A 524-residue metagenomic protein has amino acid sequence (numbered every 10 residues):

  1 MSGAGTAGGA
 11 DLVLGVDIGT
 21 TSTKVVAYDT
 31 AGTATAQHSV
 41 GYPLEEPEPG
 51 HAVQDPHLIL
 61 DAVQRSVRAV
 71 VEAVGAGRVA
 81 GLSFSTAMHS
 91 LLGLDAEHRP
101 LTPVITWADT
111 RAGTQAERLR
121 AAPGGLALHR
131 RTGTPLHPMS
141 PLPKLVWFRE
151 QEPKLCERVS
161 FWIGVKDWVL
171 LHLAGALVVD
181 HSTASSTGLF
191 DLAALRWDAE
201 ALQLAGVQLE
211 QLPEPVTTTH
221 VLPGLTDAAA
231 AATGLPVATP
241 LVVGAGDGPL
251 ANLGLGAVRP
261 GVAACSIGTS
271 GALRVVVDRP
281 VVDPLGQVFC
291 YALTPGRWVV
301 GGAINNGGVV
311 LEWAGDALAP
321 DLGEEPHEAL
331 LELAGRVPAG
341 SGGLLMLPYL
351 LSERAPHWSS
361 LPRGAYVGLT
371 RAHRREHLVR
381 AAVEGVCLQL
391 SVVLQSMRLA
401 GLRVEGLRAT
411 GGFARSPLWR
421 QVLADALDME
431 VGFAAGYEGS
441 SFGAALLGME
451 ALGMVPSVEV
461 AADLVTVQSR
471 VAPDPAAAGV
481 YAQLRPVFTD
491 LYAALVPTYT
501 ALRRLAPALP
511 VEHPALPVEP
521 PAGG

Functional and structural regions predicted by a protein language model:
M1-T102, R130, A230-A231, L235-V243 (+4 more regions): N-terminal glycine/serine-rich phosphate-binding loop of ATP-dependent small-molecule kinases, especially carbohydrate
S2-G3, L14-G15, R120-T132, H137-P138 (+4 more regions): Active-site core segments that coordinate phosphate-bearing ligands/cofactors across diverse enzyme families
A4-G9, A508-G523: Intrinsically disordered, low-complexity terminal tails and inter-domain linkers enriched for S/T/G/P/D/E
G32, D55, L82, D109 (+3 more regions): Residue-level signal for inorganic ion chemistry
V40-G41, W107, N305: A generic structural motif
V71-W107, P135-P141, L170-D191, E214-T217 (+1 more regions): Short beta-strand-loop/turn "lid" adjacent to the catalytic site in phosphate-handling enzymes
S90-G93, T114-R118, A251-L253: Pocket-flanking alpha-helical
